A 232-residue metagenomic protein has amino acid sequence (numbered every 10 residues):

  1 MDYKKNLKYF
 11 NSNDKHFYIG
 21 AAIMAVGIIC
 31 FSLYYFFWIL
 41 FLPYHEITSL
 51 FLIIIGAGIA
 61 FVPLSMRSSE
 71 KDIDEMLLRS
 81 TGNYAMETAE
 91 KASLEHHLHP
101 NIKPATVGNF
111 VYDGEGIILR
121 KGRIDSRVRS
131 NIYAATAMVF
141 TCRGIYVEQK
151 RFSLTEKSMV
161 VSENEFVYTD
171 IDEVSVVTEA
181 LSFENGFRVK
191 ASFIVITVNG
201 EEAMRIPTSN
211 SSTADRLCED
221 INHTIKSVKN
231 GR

Functional and structural regions predicted by a protein language model:
M1-M76: N-terminal alpha-helical membrane-insertion module
M1-N11, R67-M138: Anionic N-terminal interaction surfaces
R123, R129-T136, T141-F187: Phosphoinositide-binding peripheral membrane targeting modules
M138, I171-V174, I194-I196, I206 (+1 more regions): Hydrophobic beta-strand residues in large extracellular and virion-surface proteins
V177, A191-F193, C218: Extended, non-catalytic scaffold segments that flank or surround catalytic motifs
S182, K190-T197: C-terminal structured domain segments
V195-R216: Canonical phosphoinositide-binding patch of PH/PH-like domains
S212-R232: Pleckstrin homology
